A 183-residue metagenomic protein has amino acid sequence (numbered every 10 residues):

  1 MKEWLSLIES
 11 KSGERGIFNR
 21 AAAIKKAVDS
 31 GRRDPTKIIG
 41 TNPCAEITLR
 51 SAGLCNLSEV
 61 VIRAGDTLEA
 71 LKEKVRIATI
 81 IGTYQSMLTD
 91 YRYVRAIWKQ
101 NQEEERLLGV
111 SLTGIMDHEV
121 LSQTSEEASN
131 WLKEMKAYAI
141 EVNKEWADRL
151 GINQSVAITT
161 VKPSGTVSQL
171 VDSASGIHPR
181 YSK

Functional and structural regions predicted by a protein language model:
M1, Q123-E126, S173-S175: Short amphipathic alpha-helical segments with coiled-coil-like heptad repeat character
E3, N56, A70-E73, E127-W131 (+1 more regions): Exposed alpha-helical structural elements
E3-L7, P43-E46, N101-E104, E145-D148 (+1 more regions): Generic recognition of flexible, low-complexity loop/linker segments
L7, V156-S173: Active-site and channel-lining beta-strand-loop segments that bind or position nucleotide-derived/phosphorylated
E9-S122: Function-dense linear segments that define catalytic or interfacial modules in macromolecule-processing proteins
D66, E126-A128, P179: Short, solvent-exposed secondary-structure capping/transition elements
T89-I97, G114-P163: Internal maturation/activation junctions in enzymes
A174-K183: Catalytic or ion-translocation cores adjacent to nucleophile or general acid/base/metal-coordination motifs in diverse
